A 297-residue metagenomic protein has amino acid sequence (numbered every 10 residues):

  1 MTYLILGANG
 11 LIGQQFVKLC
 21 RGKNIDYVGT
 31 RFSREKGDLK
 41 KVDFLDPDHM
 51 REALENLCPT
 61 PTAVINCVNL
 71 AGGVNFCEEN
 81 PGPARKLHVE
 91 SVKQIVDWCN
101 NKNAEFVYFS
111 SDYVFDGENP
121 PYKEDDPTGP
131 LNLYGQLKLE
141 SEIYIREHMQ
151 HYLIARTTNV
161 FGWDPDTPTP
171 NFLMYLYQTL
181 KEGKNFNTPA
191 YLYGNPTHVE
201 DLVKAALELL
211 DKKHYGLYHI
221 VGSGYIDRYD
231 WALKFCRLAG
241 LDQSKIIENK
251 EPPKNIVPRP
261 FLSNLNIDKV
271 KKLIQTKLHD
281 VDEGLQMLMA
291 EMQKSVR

Functional and structural regions predicted by a protein language model:
M1-K23: N-terminal Rossmann NAD(P)H-binding glycine-rich loop of SDR-like oxidoreductase domains
F44-L87: NAD(P)H-binding glycine-rich loop region in Rossmannoid oxidoreductase-like domains and their noncatalytic homologs
F76-V107, L139: NAD(P)-cofactor binding segment of oxidoreductase domains
K93-L131: Conserved Rossmann-fold NAD(P)-dependent oxidoreductase catalytic core, especially the SDR/UDP-sugar
I143-G194, D201: NAD(P)-dependent short-chain dehydrogenase/reductase
N187-Y193, Y218-I226, L273: Glycine-rich Rossmann NAD(P)(H)-binding loop
V203-A205, K212-N255, F261, V296-R297: Mid/C-terminal beta-alpha module of Rossmann-like enzyme folds, strongest in SDR-family dehydrogenases/epimerases
V281-R297: Amphipathic terminal alpha-helices
